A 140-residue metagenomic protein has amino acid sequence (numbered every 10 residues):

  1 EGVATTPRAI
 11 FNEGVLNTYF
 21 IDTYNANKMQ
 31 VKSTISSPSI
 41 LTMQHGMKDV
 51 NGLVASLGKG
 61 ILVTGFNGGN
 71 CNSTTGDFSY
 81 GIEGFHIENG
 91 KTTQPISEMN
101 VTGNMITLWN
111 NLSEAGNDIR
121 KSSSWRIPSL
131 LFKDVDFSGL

Functional and structural regions predicted by a protein language model:
E1-L140: Dual-mode signal for accessory low-complexity, basic/Gly-rich regions
